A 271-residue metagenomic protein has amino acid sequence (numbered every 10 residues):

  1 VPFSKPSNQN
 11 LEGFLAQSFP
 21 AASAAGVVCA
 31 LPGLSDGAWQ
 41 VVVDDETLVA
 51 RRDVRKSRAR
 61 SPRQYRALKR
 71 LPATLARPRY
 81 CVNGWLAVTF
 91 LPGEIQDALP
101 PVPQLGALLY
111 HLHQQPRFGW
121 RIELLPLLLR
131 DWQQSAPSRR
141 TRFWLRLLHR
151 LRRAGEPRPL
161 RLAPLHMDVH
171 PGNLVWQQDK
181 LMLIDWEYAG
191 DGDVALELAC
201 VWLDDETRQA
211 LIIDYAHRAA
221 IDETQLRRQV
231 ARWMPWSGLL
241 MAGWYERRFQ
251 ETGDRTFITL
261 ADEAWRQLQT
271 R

Functional and structural regions predicted by a protein language model:
S7-A22, R117-M167, Q177: An alpha-helical support segment within catalytic cores of ATP-dependent transferases
A21-V43: ATP-binding glycine-rich phosphate-binding loop
S35-V43, A50, R152-L198: Active-site acidic catalytic loop and adjacent metal/ATP-binding pocket of ATP-dependent phosphoryl transfer enzymes
E46-A87, L91-Q114: A conserved alpha-helical element in kinase catalytic cores
P72-L75, L109-R117, G155, A219 (+2 more regions): A general structural signal marking secondary-structure boundaries and capping sites
G84-A98, Q114, L127-P137, L239-D254: A glycine-centered beta->alpha junction motif in the catalytic cores of kinase/phosphotransferase enzymes
Q177-R227: Active-site Asp-x-Gly
Y215-R271: Helix-rich C-terminal or lid/interface subdomains of diverse kinases
